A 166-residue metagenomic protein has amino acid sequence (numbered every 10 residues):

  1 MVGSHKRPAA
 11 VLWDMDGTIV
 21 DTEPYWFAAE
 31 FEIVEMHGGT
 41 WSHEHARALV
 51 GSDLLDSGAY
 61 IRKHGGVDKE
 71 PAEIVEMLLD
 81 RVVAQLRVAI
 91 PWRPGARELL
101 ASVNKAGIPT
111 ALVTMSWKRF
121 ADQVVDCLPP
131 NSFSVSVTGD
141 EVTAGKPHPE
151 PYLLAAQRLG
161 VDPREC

Functional and structural regions predicted by a protein language model:
G3, R158-V161: Glycine-rich helix-loop-beta junction characteristic of Rossmann-like nucleotide cofactor-binding loops
H5-A106, R119: N-terminal helical cap/lid subdomain that shapes the substrate entry/recognition surface in HAD-like hydrolases
A9-V11, T110, C166: Generic beta-sheet signal
E35-H37, Y60-H64, A89, R97-A111 (+2 more regions): Substrate-recognition/cap helix-loop segment adjacent to the acidic, metal-dependent catalytic center of Asp-based
S42-H45, E70, N131-V135, P163-C166: Short acidic capping loops at alpha-helix termini that bridge into adjacent secondary structure
K69-V75, D140-A144, R164: Short, basic, helix/turn surface patches
